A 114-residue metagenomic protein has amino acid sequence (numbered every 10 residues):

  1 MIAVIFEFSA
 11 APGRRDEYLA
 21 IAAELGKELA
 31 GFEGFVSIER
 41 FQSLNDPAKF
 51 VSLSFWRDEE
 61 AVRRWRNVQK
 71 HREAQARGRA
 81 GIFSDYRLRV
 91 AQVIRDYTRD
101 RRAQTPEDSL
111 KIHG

Functional and structural regions predicted by a protein language model:
M1-F50, R57-N67, I82-G114: Short S/T/G/P-rich N-terminal loop/turn motif that feeds into the first structured element of a domain
A74, G78: Conserved short loop/helix modules at catalytic or binding sites in compact beta-alpha or helix-hairpin-helix contexts
